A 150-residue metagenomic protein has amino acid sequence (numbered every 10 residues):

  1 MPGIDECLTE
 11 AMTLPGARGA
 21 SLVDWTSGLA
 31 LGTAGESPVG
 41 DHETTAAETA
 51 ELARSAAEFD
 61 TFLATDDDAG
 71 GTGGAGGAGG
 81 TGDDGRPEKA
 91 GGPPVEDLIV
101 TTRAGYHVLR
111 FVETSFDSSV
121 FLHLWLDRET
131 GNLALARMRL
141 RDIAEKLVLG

Functional and structural regions predicted by a protein language model:
M1-G150: Non-catalytic interaction/Regulatory regions outside core domains
